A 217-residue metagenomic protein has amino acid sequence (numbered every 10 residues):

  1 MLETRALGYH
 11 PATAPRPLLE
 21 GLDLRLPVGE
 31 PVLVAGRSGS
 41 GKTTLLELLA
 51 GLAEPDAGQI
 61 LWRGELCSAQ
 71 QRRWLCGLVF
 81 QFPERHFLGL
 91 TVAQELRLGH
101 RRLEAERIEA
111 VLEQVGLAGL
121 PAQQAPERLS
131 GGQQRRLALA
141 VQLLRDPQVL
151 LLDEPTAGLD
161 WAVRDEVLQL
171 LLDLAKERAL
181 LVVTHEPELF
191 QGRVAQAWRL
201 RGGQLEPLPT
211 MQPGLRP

Functional and structural regions predicted by a protein language model:
A50: Helix-to-loop junction immediately C-terminal to a conserved catalytic motif
G58-W74: Conserved ABC transporter NBD signature motif
A105-P121: Conserved ABC ATPase "signature" region
A125-L129, Q133: Conserved ABC ATPase signature
Q142-L143, L174: ABC ATPase C-loop
L150-E154: Catalytic Walker B motif of ABC-type/P-loop ATPase nucleotide-binding domains
D160: ABC-family nucleotide-binding domains
R178-T184: Conserved H-loop
